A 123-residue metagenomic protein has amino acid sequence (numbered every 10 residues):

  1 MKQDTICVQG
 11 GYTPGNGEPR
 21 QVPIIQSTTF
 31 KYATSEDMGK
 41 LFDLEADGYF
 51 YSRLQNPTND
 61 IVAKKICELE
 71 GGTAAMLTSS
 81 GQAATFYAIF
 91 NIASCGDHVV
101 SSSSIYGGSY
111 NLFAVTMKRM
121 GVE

Functional and structural regions predicted by a protein language model:
M1-N56, K64: N-terminal "arm"/small-domain region of PLP-dependent enzymes with the aminotransferase-like
I6, P23-I24, A74-M76, D97-H98 (+1 more regions): Structural motif
Q9, N16, S79, I105-Y106: Short glycine/serine/threonine-biased micro-segments
T34-A83, G108-T116, M120: Conserved N-terminal alpha-helix of the aminotransferase class I/II PLP-enzyme fold
N91-S109: Conserved PLP-anchoring active-site segment centered on the Schiff-base-forming lysine
